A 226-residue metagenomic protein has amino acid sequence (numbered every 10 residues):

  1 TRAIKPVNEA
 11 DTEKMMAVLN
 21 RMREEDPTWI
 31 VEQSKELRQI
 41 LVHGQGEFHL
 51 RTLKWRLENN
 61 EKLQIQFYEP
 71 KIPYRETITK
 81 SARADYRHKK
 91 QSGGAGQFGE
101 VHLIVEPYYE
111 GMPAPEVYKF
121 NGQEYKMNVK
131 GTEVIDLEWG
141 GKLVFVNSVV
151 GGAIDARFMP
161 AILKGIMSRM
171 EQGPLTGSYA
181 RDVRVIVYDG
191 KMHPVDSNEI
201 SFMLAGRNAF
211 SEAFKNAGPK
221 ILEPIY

Functional and structural regions predicted by a protein language model:
T1-Y226: Accessory interaction regions appended to the cores of large information-processing enzymes
